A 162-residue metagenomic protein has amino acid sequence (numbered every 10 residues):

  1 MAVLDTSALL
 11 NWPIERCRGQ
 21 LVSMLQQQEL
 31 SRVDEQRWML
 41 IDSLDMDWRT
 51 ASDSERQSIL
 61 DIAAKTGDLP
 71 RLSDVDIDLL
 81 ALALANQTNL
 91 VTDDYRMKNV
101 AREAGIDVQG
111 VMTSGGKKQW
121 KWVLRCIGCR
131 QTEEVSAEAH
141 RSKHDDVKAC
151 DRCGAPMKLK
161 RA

Functional and structural regions predicted by a protein language model:
M1-I77, A81, A85-N86, R96-A162: Feature 3881 marks metal-assisted phosphotransfer/nuclease machinery and their flanking interaction elements
L90-V91: Conserved SAM-binding loop
